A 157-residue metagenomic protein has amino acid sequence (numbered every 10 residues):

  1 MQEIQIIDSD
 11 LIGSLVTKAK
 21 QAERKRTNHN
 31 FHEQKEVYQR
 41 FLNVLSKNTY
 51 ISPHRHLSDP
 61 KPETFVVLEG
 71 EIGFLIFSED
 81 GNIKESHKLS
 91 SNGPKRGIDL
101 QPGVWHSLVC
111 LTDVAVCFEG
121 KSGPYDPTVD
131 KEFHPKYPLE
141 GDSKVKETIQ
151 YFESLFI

Functional and structural regions predicted by a protein language model:
M1-Q39, E85-S90, I149-I157: A short, N-terminal "cap"/entry segment at the start of jelly-roll beta-barrel domains of the cupin/DSBH fold
K25, L42-K61: Conserved short histidine dyad/triad with adjacent acidic residue
E33, R55-L57, C110: Non-cytosolic beta-sheet module surface loops
F41-N43, P62-V67, I98, L108: His/acidic/aromatic-lined binding-pocket segments of jelly-roll/cupin-type domains and related regulatory beta-sandwich
P53, F74-I76, I98-L100, H106-L111 (+1 more regions): Short beta-strand His + acidic residue motifs that chelate non-heme Fe in jelly-roll/DSBH and cupin folds
P60-E79: Glycine- and acidic-residue-biased ligand/ion/polar-headgroup-sensing regions
T64, S78-G103: Short acidic-glycine-tyrosine-enriched beta hairpin
N82, S107-I157: Double-stranded beta-helix
